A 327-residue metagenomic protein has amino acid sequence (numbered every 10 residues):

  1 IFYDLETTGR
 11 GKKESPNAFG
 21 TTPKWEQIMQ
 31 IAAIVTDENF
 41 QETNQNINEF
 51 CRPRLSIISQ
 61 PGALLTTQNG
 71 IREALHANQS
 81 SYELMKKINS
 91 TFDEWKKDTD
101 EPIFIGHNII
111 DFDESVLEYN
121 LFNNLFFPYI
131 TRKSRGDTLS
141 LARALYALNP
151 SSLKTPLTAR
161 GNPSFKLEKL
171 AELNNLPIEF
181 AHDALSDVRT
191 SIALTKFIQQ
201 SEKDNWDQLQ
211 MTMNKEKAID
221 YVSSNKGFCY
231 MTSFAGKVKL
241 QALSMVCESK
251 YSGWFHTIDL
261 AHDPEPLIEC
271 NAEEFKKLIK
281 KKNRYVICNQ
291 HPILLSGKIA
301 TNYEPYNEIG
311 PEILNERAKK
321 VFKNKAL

Functional and structural regions predicted by a protein language model:
I1-F126, E172-N174, N271-L327: Conserved non-catalytic scaffold segment of RNase H-like nuclease domains
T7-G9, I110-D111, S140, T190 (+1 more regions): Short, glycine/acidic-enriched loop or turn micro-motifs at the edges of active sites
W25, I105, F127-K133, F180-D183: Short, surface-exposed helix-loop/turn micro-motifs enriched in polar/charged residues
D37-N39, L55, A144, L148 (+2 more regions): Short loop/turn segments at secondary-structure transitions that flank enzyme active sites
E49-T67, I71-L75, G136-V188: Active-site-proximal helix-loop-helix substrate-binding element of RNase H-like nuclease domains
I103-F112, V116, N120, S151-E216: Acidic, Mg2+-coordinating catalytic module of metal-dependent nucleases/exonucleases that use a two-metal-ion mechanism
I110, E114-E168, E172, K226-K239: Internal, well-ordered alpha/beta segment that forms a basic, Gly-enriched binding/recognition surface
K196-K323: Acidic two-metal-ion nuclease catalytic site recognized across multiple nuclease folds, prominently DnaQ/RNase D-T
